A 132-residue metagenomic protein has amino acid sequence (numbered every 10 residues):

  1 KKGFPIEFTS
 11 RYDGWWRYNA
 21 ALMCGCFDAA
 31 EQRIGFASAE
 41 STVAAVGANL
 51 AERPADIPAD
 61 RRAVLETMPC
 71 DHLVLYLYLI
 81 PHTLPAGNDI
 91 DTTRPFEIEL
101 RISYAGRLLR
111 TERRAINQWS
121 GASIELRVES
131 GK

Functional and structural regions predicted by a protein language model:
K1-I34: Short, surface-exposed binding/anchoring microloops in extracellular/periplasmic proteins
S10-G14, P81-T83, Y104-G106: Beta-strand elements of well-folded, non-transmembrane domains
N19-A21, I90-E99: Short coil-to-beta strand junction motifs in C2/discoidin
A29-S38, A48-R53, G106-R113: Surface-exposed loop/edge segments in extracytoplasmic proteins
S38-D91: Mature extracytoplasmic domains of secretory-pathway proteins
E66-H72, R101-L109: A short, structured loop/turn motif at beta-sheet edges
L79-P81, R94-S103: Internal, hydrophobic beta-strand segments that form the core of beta-sheet-rich folds
A105-K132: C-terminal partner/receptor-binding element of secreted or periplasmic proteins
